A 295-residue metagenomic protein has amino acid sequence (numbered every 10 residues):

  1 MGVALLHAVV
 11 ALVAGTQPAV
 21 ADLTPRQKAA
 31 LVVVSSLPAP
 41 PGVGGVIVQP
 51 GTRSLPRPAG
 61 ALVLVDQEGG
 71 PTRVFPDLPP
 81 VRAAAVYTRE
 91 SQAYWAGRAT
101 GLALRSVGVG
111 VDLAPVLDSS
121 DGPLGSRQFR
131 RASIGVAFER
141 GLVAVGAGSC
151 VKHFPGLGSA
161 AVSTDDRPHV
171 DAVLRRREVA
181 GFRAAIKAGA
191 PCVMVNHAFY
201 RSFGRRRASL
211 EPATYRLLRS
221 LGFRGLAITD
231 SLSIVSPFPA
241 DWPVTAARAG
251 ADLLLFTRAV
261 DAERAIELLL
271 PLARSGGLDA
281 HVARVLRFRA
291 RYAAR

Functional and structural regions predicted by a protein language model:
M1-G15: Secretory targeting and sorting signals
V13-P79, A247, A251, A294-R295: N-terminal hydrophobic targeting/anchoring segments and the immediately downstream early-domain regions of hydrolases
T24, S133-R274: Second-shell residues forming the walls of enzyme active-site clefts
A30-S35, G44-V48, A61-Q67, V111-A114 (+4 more regions): Hydrophobic faces of well-ordered beta-strands that scaffold small-molecule active sites in alpha/beta enzyme cores
S36-R53, V111-L113, L117-G125, A184-R205 (+1 more regions): Short acidic, glycine-rich surface-loop motifs adjacent to enzyme active sites
L37-P38, V65-R73, G110-S119, V151-L157 (+2 more regions): Short glycine-enriched loops at secondary-structure junctions
Y87-G101, A132-S133: Glycine-rich anion/phosphate-binding loops
L268-R295: Mid-to-C-terminal alpha-helical segments outside catalytic/metal-binding sites
